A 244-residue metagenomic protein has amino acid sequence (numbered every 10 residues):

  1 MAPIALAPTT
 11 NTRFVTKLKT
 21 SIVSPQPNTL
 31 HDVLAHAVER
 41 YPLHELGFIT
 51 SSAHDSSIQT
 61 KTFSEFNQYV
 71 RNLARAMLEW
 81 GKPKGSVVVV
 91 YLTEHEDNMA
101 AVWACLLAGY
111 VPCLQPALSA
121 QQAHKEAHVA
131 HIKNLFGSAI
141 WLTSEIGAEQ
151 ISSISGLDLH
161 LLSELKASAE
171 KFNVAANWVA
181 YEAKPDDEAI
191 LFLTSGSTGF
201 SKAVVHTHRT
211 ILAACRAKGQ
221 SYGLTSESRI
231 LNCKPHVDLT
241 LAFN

Functional and structural regions predicted by a protein language model:
P8-K17, V33-T62, A189-L191: AMP-dependent adenylate-forming
P25, H44-K82, S86-V102, A120-A127 (+2 more regions): Conserved AMP-binding/adenylate-forming core of the ANL superfamily
P42-L46, E170-L193, G199-F200, V205 (+1 more regions): Conserved pre-ATP/AMP-binding loop-to-beta segment of ANL
D55, V129-A130, A139-D186, F200: ANL superfamily adenylate-forming
L73, Y91-E96, V102, L114-P116 (+2 more regions): Conserved AMP-binding
L78, W103-L114, L135, D238 (+1 more regions): Short hydrophobic alpha-helices that are characteristic scaffold elements of the AMP-binding
V90, Y222-N244: Conserved AMP-binding loop of ANL adenylate-forming enzymes
V102, L118-S152, E170-K171, A214-L231: Conserved ATP-dependent adenylate/AMP-binding module captured primarily in the ANL superfamily
